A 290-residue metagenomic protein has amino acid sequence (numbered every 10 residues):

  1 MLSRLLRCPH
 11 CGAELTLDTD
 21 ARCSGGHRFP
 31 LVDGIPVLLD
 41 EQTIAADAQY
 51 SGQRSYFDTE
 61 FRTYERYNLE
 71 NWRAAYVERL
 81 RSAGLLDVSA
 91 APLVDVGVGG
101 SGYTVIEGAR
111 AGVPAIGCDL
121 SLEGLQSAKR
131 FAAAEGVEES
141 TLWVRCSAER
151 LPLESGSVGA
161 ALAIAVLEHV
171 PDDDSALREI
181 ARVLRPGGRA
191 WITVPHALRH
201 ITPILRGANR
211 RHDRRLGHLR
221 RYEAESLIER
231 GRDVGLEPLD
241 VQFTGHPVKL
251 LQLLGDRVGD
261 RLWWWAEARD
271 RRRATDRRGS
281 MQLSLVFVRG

Functional and structural regions predicted by a protein language model:
M1-R150, E154, A160-L162, S280-L283: Conserved N-terminal segment of class I S-adenosyl-L-methionine
E65, L93, H169, R215-L216: A generic structural signal for short
I106-A109, L177-A181: A structural alpha-helix within SAM-dependent methyltransferase catalytic domains
F131, P171-E179, R189-G290: S-adenosyl-L-methionine-dependent methyltransferase catalytic module, highlighting the catalytic core
R150, E168, R199: Active-site micro-motifs of SAM-dependent methyltransferase domains
A160-P171: A short SAM/SAH-binding and catalytic strip from SAM-dependent methyltransferases
